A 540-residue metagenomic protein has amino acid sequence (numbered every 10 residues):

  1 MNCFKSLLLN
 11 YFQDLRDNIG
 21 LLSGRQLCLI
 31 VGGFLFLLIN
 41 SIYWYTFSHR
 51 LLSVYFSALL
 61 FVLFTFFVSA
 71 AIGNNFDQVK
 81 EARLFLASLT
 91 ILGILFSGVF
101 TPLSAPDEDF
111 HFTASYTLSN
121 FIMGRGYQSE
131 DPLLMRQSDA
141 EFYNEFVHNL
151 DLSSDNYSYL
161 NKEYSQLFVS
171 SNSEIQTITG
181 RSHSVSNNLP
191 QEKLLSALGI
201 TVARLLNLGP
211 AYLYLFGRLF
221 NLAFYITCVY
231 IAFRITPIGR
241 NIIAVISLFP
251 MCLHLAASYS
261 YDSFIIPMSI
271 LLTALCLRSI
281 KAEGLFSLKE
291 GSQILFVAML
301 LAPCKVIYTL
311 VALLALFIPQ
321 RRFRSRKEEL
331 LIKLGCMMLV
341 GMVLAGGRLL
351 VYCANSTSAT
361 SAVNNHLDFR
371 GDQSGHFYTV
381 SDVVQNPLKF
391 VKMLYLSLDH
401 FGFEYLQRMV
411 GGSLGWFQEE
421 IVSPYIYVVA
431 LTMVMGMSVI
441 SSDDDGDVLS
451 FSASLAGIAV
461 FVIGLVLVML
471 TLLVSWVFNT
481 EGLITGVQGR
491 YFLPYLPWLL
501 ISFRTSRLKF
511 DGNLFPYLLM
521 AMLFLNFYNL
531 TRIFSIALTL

Functional and structural regions predicted by a protein language model:
C3-F34, S41-I94, L331-L339, D445-I458 (+1 more regions): Start-transfer (signal-anchor) and selected internal transmembrane alpha helices of multi-pass inner/ER membrane
R25-G32, L208-A211, Y230-P250: Transmembrane-helix signature of polytopic, membrane-embedded enzymes that assemble or transfer cell-envelope glycans
H49-S57, S184-N188, E192, R204-I226 (+1 more regions): Membrane-interface anchor segments at the N-terminal boundary of transmembrane helices in multi-pass membrane enzymes
I122-F216: Interfacial juxtamembrane loops and adjacent helix segments that form the catalytic/substrate-binding surfaces
H254, E290-V306, V311-F317: Membrane-interface alpha helices of multi-pass inner-membrane proteins
S258-I265: Short acidic/glycine- and proline-prone juxtamembrane loop motifs at membrane-interface regions of multi-pass membrane
L275-L285, T309-G341: Perimembrane helix-loop-helix junctions
L349-S442, L540: Membrane-lumen/periplasm interface segments of multi-pass, membrane-embedded glycan/lipid transferases
